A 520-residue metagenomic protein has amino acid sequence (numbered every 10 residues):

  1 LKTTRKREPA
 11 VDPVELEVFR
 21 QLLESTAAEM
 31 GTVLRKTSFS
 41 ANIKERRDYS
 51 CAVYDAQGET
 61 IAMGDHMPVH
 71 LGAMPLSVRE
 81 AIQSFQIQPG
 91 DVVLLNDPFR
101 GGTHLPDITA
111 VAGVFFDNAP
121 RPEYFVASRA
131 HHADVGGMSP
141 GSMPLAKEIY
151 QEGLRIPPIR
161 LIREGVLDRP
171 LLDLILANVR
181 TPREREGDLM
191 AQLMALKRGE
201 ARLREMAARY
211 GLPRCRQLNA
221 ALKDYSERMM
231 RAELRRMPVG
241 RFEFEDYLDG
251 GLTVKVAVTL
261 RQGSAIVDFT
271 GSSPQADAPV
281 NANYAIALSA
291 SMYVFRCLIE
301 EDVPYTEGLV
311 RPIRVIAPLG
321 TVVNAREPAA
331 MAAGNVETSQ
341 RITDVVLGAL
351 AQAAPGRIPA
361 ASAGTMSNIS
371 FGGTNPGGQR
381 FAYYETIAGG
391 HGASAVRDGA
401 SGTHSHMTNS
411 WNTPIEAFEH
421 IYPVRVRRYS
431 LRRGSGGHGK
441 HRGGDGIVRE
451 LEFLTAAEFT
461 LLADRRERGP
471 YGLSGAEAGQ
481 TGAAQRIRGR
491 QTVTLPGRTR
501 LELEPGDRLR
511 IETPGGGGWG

Functional and structural regions predicted by a protein language model:
K2-D91, D97-D117, P122-I266, T270-G520: Glycine/proline-enriched, intrinsically flexible loops and inter-domain linkers
